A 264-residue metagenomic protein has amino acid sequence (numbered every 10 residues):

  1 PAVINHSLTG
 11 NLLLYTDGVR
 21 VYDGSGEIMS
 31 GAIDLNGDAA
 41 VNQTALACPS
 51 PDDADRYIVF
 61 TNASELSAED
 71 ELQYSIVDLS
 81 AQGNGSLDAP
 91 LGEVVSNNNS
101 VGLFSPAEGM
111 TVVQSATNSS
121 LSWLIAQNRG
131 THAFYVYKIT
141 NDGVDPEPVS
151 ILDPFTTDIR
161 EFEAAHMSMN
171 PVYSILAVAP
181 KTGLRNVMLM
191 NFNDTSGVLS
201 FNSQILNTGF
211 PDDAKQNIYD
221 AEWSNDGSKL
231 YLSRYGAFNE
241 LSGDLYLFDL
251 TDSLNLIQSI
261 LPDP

Functional and structural regions predicted by a protein language model:
P1-G10, N36-D55, G102-L121, E161-S174 (+1 more regions): Structural signature of eukaryotic scaffold interfaces centered on beta-propeller domains
P1-Q43, C48-D52, N62-V94: Beta-propeller domains
I4, L13-L14, I58-F60, W123-I125 (+2 more regions): Structural core positions within WD40/WD-like beta-propeller blades
S7-L8, S25, S80, P90 (+5 more regions): Intrinsic disorder/low-complexity detector
S30-I33, N84-G102, D145-T156, L199-G209 (+1 more regions): Beta-propeller fold detector
A45, E65, P90, G102 (+4 more regions): Acidic/proline-rich low-complexity IDRs
S64-R129, S150-T156: Asp-box/WD-like beta-propeller blade repeats and closely related beta-sheet repeat scaffolds
T117-D252: Beta-propeller domains
